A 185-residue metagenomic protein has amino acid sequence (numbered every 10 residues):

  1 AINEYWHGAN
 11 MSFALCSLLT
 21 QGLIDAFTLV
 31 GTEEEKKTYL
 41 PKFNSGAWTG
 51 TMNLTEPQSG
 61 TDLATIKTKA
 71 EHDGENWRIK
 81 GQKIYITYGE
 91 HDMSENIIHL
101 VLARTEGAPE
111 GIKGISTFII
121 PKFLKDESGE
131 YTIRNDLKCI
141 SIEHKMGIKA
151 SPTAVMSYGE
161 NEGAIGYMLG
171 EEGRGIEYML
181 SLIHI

Functional and structural regions predicted by a protein language model:
A1-K37, P41, S45-G46, S94-I98 (+1 more regions): Internal helix-loop-helix
F27-E71, W77-R78, I84: Gly/Pro-rich turn-and-neighbor structural signature
T51-N53, K67-E71, R78-K80, Y85-T87 (+5 more regions): Structured core elements
Q58-T61, E90-D92, P109, K145-P152: Short Gly/Pro-enriched turn/cap motifs at secondary-structure boundaries
N76, K80-E130: A short core secondary-structure module
E130-S157: Flexible, small-/acidic-enriched active-site or ligand-binding loops
E160-E177: Long, acidic (Asp/Glu-rich), low-complexity accessory segments flanking structured domains
I183-I185: Conserved small/polar residues in nucleotide/adenosyl-binding loops
